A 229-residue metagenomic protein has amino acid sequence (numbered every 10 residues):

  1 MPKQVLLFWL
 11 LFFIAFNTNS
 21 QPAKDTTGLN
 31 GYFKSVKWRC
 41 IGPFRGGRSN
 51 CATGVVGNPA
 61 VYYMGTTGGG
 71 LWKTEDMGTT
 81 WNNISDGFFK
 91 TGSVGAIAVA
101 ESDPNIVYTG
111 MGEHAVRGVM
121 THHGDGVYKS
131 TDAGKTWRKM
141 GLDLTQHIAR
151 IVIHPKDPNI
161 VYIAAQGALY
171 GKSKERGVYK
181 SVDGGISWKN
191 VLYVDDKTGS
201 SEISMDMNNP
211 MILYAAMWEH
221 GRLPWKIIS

Functional and structural regions predicted by a protein language model:
M1-K24: Bacterial Sec-dependent N-terminal signal peptides
Q21-S229: Beta-propeller blade termini and top-face loops
